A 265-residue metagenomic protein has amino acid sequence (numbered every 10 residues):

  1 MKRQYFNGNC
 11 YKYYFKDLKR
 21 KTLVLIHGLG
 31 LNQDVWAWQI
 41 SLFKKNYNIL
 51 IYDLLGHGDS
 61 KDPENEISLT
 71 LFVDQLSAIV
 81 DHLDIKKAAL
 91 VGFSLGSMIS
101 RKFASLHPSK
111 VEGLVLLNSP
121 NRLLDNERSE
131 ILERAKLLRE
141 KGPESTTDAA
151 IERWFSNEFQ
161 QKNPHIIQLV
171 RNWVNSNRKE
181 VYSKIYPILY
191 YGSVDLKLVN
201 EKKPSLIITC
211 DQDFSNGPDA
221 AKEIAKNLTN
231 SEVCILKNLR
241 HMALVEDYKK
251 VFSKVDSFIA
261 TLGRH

Functional and structural regions predicted by a protein language model:
M1-L23, K45-Y47, D81, A260-H265: Alpha/beta-hydrolase fold catalytic core
Y14-D62: Conserved HGGG/HGGXW glycine-rich cap/lid loop of the alpha/beta-hydrolase fold
L71-A88: Conserved acidic catalytic loop of the alpha/beta-hydrolase fold
R101-L106, V111-K141: Flexible "cap/lid" loop of the alpha/beta hydrolase fold
D125-S129, K141-V199: Conserved alpha/beta-hydrolase catalytic His-Asp/Glu region
E201, I207-T209: Short beta-strand/loop motif that positions the catalytic acidic residue of the alpha/beta-hydrolase fold
D211-N216: Acidic catalytic loop of the alpha/beta-hydrolase fold
S231-H265: Catalytic active-site module of serine/aspartate enzymes centered on a nucleophile-bearing elbow/loop
